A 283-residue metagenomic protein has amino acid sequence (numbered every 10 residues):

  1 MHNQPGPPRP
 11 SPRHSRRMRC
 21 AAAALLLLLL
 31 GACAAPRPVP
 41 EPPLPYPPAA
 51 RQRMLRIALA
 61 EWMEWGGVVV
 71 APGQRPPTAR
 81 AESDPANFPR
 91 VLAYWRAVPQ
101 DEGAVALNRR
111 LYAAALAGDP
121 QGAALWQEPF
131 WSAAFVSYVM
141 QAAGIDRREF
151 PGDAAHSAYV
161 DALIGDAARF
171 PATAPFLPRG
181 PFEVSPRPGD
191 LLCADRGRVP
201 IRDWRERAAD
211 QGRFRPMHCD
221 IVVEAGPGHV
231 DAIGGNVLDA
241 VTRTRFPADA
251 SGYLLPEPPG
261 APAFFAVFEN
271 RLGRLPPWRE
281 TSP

Functional and structural regions predicted by a protein language model:
H2-A22: Bacterial N-terminal signal peptides that target proteins for export
L26-L27: Residue-level signal for mature regions of secreted extracellular proteins and peptides
L30-A32: C-terminal motif of bacterial Sec signal peptides marking the signal peptidase cleavage site
R37-F150: N-terminal capping segments
E64, V139-A142, D146, R198-P200 (+3 more regions): Short loop/turn segments at secondary-structure transitions that flank enzyme active sites
V70-G73, F150-G152, W204-R205, R243-R245: Short, solvent-exposed loop/turn and secondary-structure capping segments
G152-L238: ...with weaker cross-activation on analogous glycine-rich loops/strands in unrelated enzymes
D231, N236-P283: Low-complexity, Gly/Ser/Thr/Pro-rich intrinsically disordered linker/tail segments
